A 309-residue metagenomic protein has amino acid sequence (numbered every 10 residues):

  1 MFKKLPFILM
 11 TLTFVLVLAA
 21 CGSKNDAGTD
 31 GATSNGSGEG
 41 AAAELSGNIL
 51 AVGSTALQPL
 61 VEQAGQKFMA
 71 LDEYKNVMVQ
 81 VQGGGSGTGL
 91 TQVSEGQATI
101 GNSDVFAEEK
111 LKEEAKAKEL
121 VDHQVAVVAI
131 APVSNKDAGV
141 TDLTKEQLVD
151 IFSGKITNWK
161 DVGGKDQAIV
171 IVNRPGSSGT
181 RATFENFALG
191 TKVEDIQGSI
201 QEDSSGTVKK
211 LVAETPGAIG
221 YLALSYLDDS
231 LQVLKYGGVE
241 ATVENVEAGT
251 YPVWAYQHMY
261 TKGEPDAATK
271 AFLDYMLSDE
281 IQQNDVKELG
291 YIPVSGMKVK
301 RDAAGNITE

Functional and structural regions predicted by a protein language model:
M1-P6: Positively charged n-region of N-terminal signal peptides that target proteins for export
F7-T13: Sec-dependent N-terminal signal peptides
L16-A20: C-terminal motif of bacterial Sec signal peptides marking the signal peptidase cleavage site
G22-Y74, M78-T99, S103-L111, L120-V128 (+1 more regions): Exported/periplasmic ABC-transporter solute-binding proteins
